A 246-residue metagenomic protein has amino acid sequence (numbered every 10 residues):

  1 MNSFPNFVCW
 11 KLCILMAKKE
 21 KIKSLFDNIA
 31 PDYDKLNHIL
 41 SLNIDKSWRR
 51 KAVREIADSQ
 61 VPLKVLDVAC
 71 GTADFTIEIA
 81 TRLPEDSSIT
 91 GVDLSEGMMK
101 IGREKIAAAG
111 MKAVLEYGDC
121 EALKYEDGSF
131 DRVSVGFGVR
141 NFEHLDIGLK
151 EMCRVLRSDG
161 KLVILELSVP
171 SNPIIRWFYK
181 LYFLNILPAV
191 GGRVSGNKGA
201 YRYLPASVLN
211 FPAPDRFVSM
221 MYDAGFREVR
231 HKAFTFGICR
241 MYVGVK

Functional and structural regions predicted by a protein language model:
Y33, V133-S134: Hydrophobic beta-strand segment of the Class I
K35, L42-L63, E78: Conserved alpha-helix/loop element of class I SAM-dependent methyltransferases that forms part of the SAM/SAH-binding
K64-A122: Class I SAM-dependent methyltransferase SAM/SAH-binding core
E85-D86, L156-K161: Short glycine-dipeptide loop
E121-V133: A short acidic, Gly/Pro-enriched loop at the edge of an enzyme's catalytic core that lines a small-molecule cofactor
D146-S158: A short glycine-rich, Lys/Arg-flanked "PGG" loop and its adjoining helix->strand segment in the class I
L165-M220, A224, R230: C-terminal alpha-helical "lid/dimerization" subdomain adjacent to the S-adenosyl-L-methionine
A224-K246: Core SAM-dependent methyltransferase catalytic element
